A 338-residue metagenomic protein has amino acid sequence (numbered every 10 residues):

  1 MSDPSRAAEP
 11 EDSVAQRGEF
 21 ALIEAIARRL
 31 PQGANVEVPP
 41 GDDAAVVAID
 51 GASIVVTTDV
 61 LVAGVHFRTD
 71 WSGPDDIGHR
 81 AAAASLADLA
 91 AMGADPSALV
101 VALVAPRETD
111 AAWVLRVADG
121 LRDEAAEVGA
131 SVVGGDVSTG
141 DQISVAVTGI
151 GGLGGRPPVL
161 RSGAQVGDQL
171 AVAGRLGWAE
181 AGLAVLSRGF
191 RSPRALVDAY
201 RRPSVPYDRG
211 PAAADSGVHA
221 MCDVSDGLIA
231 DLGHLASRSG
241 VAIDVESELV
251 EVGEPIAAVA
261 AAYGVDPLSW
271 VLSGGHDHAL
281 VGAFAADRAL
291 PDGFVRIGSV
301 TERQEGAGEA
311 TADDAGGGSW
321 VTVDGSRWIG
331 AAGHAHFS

Functional and structural regions predicted by a protein language model:
M1-A90: N-terminal glycine-rich phosphate/pyrophosphate-binding loops that anchor nucleotide-derived ligands and cofactors
M1-P31, S72, P106-S131, S138-V145 (+4 more regions): Glycine-/charge-enriched secondary-structure boundary and capping motifs
P31-G33, P40-D43, V133, G155-V159 (+3 more regions): Glycine-rich, charged/polar anion/phosphate-binding loops that engage phosphate groups from diverse ligands
V46, S85, G93, V132 (+4 more regions): Residue-level signal for inorganic ion chemistry
D50-G51, L61, D95-A184: Glycine-rich anion-binding loops of enzyme active sites
P74-A98, D119-E127, P211-A212, A230-L235: Small-aliphatic-rich amphipathic alpha-helix that forms the alpha element of a beta-alpha
Q165-G174, R202-L228: Internal active-site segments that recognize and position negatively charged phosphoryl groups and nucleotide moieties
E180-L196: Short, compositionally biased
